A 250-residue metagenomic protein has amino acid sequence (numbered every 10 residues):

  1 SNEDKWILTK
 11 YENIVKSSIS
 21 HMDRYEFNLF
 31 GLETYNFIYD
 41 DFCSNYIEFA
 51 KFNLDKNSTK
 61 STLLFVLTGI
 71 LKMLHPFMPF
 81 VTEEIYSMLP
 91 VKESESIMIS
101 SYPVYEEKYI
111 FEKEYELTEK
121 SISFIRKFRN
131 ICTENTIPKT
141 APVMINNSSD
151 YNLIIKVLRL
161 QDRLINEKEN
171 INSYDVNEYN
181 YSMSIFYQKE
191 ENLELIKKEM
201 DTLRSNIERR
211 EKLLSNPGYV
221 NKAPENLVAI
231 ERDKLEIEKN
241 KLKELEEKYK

Functional and structural regions predicted by a protein language model:
S1-I19, I47-R126: Acidic, turn-prone loop/beta-hairpin segments
D4-I14, G31-F52, R210, L214-G218 (+1 more regions): Core structural elements
Y11, V15, T34-Y39, L63-L71 (+4 more regions): Short amphipathic alpha-helical coiled-coil/interface segments
M22-L29: Short helix-adjacent coil turns
Y25, M78, A223: Single, functionally critical "micro-switch" positions that shape active/binding sites and transmembrane helices
F30-G31, N45, E83, T136-K139 (+1 more regions): Extended hydrophobic-aromatic, low-complexity segments
L32-D40, N45, E83, S100 (+2 more regions): Generic beta-strand/beta-sheet core signal
V91-K250: C-terminal low-complexity, glycine/proline- and small-hydrophobic-enriched intrinsically disordered tails that act as
